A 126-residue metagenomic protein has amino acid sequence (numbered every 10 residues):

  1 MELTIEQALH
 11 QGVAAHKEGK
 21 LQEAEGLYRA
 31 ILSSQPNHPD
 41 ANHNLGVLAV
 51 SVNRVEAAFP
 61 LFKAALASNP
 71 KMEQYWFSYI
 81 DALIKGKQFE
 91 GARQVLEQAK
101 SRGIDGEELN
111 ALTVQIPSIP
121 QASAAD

Functional and structural regions predicted by a protein language model:
E2-Q7, Q11-A30, S51-A64, G86-Q98 (+1 more regions): Structural signature of tandem alpha-helical TPR/SEL1-like repeats, specifically the intra-repeat loop/turn
R29-S51: Short, charge-rich amphipathic alpha-helical segments embedded in non-transmembrane helical bundles/solenoids
S34, S68, K85, S101-R102: Structural marker of alpha-solenoid helical repeat scaffolds
